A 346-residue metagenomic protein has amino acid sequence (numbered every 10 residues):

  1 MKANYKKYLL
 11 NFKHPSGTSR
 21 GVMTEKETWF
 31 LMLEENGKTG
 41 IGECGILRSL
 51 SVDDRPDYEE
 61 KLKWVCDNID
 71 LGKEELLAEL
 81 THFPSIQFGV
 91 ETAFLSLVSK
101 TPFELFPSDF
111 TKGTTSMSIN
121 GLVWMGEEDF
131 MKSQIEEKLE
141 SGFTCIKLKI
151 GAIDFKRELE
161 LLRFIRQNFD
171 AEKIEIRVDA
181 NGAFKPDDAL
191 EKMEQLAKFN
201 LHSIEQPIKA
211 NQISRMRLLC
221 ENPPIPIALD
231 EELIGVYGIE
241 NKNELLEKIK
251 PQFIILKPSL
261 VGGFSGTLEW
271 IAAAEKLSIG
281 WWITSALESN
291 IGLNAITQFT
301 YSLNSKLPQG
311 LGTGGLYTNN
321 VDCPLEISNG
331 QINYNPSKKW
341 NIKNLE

Functional and structural regions predicted by a protein language model:
M1-I176, N181-A183, D187-L190, E194-A197 (+1 more regions): N-terminal capping/lid subdomain adjacent to the active-site entrance of alpha/beta enzymes
Y8-N11, M125, L233, L287 (+1 more regions): Short, solvent-exposed coil/turn elements at secondary-structure transition points
C44, Q206, L311: Active-site donor-binding loop signature of nucleotide-sugar glycosyltransferases
S96-K100, A272, Q298-Y301: Short glycine/serine- and small hydrophobic-enriched flexible loop segments
G121, I255, G310-L311: Structural signal for conserved beta-strand scaffold positions within catalytic alpha/beta enzyme cores
I150, I291, Q309-L311: Long, contiguous hydrophobic alpha-helical segments, chiefly transmembrane helices and signal peptides
I153-N294, Q298, Y317-S328: Catalytic core of soluble alpha/beta enzymes
N304-Q309, T313-G315: Short helix/strand-capping turn motifs
